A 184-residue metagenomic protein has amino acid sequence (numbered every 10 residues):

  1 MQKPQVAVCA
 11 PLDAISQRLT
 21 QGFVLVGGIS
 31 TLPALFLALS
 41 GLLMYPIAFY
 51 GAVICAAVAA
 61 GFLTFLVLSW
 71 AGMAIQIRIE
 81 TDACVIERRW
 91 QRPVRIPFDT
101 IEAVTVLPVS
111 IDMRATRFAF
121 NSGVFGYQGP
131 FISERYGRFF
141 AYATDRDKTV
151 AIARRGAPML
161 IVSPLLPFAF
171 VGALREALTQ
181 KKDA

Functional and structural regions predicted by a protein language model:
M1-F49, F120, V150-M159, A169 (+1 more regions): N-terminal membrane-targeting/pre-transmembrane regions
Q2-S16, I86-A157: Non-transmembrane, membrane-adjacent beta-strand/coil modules in membrane-associated proteins and peripheral
G51-V53: Membrane-embedded or membrane-proximal helical elements that form or frame transporter/channel pores
A56-I75: Transmembrane alpha-helices and immediately adjacent membrane-cytoplasm interface residues in multi-pass integral
G72-I86, P93: Membrane-helix interface/capping segments
I161-L165: Solvent-exposed, non-transmembrane alpha-helical starts
A173-L174: Polybasic (Lys/Arg-rich)
T179-D183: Short, intrinsically disordered, charge-rich cytosolic tails of integral membrane proteins
